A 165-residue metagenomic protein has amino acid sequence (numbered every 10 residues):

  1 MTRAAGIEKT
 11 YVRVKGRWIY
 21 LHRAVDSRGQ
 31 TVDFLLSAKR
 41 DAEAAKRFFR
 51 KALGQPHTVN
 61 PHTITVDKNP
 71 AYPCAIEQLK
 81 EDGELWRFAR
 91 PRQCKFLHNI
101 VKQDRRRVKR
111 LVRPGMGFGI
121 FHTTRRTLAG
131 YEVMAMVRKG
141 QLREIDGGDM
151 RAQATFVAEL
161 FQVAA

Functional and structural regions predicted by a protein language model:
M1-A165: Residue-level recognition of single "structural anchor" positions that define or cap local secondary structure
